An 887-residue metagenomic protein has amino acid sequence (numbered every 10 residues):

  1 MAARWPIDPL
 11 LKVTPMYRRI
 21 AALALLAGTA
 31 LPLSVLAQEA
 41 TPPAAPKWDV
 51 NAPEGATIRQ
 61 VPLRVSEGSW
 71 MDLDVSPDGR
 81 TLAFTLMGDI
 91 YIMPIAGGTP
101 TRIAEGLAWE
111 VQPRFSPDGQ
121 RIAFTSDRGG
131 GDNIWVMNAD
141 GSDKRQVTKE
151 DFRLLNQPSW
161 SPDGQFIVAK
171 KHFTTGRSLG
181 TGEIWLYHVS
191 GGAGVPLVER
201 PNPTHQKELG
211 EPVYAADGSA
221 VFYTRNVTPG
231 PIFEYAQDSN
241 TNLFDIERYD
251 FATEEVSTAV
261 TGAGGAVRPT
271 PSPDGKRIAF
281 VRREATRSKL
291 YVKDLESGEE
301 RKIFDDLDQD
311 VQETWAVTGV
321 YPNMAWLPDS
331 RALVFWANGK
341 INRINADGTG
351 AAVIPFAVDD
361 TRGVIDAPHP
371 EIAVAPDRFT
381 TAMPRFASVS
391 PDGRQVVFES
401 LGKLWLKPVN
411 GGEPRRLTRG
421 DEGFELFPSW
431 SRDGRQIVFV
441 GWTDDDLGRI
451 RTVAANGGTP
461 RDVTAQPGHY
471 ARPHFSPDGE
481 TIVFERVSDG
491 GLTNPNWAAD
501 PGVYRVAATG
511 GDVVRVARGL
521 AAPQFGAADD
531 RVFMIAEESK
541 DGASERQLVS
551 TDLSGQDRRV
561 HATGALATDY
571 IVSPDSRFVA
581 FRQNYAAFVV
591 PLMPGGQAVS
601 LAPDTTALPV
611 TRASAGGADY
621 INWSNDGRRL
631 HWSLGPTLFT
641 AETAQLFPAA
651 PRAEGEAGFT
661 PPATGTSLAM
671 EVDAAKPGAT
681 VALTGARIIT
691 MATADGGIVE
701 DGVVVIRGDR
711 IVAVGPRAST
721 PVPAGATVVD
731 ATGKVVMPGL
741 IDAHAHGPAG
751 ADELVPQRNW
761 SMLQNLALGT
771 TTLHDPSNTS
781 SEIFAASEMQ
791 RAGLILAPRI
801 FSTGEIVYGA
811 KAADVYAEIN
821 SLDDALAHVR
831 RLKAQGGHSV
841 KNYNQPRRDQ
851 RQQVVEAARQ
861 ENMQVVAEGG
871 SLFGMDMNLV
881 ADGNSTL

Functional and structural regions predicted by a protein language model:
E39-P62, R80, N240-D245, F356-P370 (+6 more regions): Blade/loop signatures of beta-propeller domains
S66-E67, T85-Y91, E105-E110, A123-W135 (+27 more regions): A flexible loop/linker signature enriched in serine peptidases of the S9 family
S69-L73, L209-V213, W315-D329, I372-S388 (+1 more regions): Signature of short aromatic-glycine-proline-rich micro-motifs recurring in repeat-based ectodomains
D74, R114, S159, V213 (+8 more regions): Conserved beta-strand position repeated across blades of beta-propeller domains
P77-D78, P117-D118, P162-D163, A216-D217 (+8 more regions): Residue-level detector of Asp-centered blade-edge/turn motifs that repeat once per structural unit in beta-propeller
A694-M737: Histidine-rich, glycine-flanked metal-binding segment
K734-L794, A810-A813, A817-D823, D849 (+1 more regions): Metal-associated gating/positioning segment near the N- to mid-region
S761-S781, R799-E805, K833-Q845, V855 (+2 more regions): Divalent metal-dependent hydrolysis catalytic cores, especially in the metallo-beta-lactamase
